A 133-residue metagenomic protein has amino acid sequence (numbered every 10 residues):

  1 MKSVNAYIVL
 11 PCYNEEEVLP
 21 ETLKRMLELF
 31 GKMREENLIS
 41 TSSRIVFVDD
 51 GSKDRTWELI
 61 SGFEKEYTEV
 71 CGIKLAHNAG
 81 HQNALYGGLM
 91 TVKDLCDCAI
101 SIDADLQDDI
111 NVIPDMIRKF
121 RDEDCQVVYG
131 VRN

Functional and structural regions predicted by a protein language model:
M1-N133: Structured catalytic core of nucleotide-sugar glycosyltransferases
